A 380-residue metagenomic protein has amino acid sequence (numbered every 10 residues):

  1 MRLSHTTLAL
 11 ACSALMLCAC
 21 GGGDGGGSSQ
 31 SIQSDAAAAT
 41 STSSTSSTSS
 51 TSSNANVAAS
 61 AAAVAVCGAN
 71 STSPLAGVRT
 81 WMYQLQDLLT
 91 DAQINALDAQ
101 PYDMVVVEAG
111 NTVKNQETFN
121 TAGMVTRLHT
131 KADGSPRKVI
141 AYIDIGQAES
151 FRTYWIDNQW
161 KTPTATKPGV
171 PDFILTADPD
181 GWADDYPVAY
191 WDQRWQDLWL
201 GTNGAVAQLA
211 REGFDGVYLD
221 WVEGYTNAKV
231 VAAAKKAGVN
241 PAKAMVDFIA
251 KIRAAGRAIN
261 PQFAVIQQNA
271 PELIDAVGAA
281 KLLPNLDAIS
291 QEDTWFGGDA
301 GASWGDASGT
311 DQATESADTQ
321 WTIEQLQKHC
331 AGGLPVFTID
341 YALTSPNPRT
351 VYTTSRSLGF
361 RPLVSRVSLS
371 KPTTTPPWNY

Functional and structural regions predicted by a protein language model:
M16-A19: C-terminal motif of bacterial Sec signal peptides marking the signal peptidase cleavage site
G21-D24: Bacterial signal peptide processing site
V66, N70-V170: N-terminal carbohydrate-binding/catalytic regions of secreted carbohydrate-active enzymes
M82-A99, W195-A210, E272-G278, N347-V351: Short, acidic/polar
Y142, A242-A276, L334-Y341: Aromatic-lined carbohydrate-recognition surfaces of secreted/lumenal glycan-active proteins
E149-G204: Active-site-adjacent "subsite" loops/lids of carbohydrate-active enzymes
I266-G301, S345-L363: Substrate-binding cleft/loops of secretory-pathway carbohydrate-active enzymes
Q320-Y380: Substrate-binding cleft of secreted/luminal carbohydrate-active enzymes
